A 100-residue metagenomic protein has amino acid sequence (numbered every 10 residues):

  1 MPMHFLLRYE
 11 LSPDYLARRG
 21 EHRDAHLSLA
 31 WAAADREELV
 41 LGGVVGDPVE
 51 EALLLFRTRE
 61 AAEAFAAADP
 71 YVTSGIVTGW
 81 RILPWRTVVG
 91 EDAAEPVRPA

Functional and structural regions predicted by a protein language model:
M1-A100: Conserved, structured core segments of small domains
